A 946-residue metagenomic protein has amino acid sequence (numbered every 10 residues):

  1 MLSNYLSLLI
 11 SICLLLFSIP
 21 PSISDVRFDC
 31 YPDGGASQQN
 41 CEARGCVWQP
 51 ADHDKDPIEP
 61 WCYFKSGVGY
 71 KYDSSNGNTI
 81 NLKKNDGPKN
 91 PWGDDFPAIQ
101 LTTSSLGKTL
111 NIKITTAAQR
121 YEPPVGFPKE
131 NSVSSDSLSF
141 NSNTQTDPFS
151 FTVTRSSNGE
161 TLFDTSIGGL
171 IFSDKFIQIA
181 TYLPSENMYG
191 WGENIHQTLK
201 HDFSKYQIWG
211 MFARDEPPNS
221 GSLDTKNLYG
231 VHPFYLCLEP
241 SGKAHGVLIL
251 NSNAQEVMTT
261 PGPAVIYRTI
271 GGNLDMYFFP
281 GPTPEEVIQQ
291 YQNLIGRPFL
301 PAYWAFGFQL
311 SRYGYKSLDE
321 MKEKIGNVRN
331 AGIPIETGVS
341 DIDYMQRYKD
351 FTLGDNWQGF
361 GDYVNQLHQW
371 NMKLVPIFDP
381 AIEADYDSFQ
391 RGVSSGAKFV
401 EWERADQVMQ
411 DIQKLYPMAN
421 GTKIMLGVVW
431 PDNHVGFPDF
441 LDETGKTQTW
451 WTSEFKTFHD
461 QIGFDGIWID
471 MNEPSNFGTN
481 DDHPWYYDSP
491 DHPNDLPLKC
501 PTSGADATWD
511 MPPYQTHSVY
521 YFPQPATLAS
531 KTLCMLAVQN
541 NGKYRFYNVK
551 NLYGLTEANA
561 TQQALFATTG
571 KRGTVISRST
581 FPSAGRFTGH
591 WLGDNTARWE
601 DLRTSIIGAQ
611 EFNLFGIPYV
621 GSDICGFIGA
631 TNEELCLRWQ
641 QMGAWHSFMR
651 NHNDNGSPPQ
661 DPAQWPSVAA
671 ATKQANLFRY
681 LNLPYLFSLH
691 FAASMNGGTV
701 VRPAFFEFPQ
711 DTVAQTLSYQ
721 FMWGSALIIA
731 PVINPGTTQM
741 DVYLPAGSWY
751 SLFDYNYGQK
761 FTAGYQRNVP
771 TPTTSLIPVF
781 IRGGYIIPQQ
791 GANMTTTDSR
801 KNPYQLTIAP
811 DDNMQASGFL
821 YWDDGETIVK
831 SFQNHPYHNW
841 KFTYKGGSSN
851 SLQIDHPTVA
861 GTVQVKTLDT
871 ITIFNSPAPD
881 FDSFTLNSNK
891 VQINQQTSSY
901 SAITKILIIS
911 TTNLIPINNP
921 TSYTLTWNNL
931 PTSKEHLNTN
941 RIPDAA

Functional and structural regions predicted by a protein language model:
S3-P20, S24: Cleavable N-terminal signal peptides of Sec/SRP-targeted secreted and luminal proteins
I12, F17-I19, R44, A381 (+1 more regions): Generic recognition of well-structured, leucine-rich alpha-helical segments and adjacent helix-turn regions within
L14-L15, L686, P879-F881: N-terminal processing/targeting junctions
P21-A305, L310-Y313, L318-G326, T337-D343 (+10 more regions): N-terminal accessory segment at the very beginning of proteins
G69, G159-R782: Catalytic-domain carbohydrate-binding cleft regions of carbohydrate-active enzymes
I908-N913: Exposed aromatic-hydrophobic patches
